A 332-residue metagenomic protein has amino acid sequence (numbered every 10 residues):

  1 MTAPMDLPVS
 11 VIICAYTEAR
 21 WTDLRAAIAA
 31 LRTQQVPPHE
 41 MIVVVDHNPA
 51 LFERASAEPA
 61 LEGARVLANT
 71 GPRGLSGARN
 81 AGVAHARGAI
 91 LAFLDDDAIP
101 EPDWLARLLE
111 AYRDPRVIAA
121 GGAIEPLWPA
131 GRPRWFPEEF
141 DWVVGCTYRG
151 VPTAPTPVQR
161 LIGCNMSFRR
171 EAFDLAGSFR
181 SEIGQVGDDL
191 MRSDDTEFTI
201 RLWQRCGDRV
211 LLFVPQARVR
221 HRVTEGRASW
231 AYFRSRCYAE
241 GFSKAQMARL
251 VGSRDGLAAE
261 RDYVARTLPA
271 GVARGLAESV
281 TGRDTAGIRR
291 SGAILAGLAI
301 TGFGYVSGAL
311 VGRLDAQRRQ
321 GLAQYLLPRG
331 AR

Functional and structural regions predicted by a protein language model:
M1-A30: N-proximal low-complexity "stem/linker" segments adjacent to membrane-targeting elements
I28-P38: Short, acidic, metal-binding catalytic loop of nucleotide-sugar glycosyltransferases
N69-A86: Glycine-rich, basic loop-to-helix element that forms the pyrophosphate-binding segment of sugar-nucleotide handling
L91: Short aromatic/hydrophobic "clamp" motif used to bind/position activated sugar donors
D103-F136: Conserved donor NDP-sugar-binding/catalytic core segment of glycosyltransferases
G122, E139-V158: Short, flexible, basic/aromatic active-site loop/helix in glycosyltransferases
N165-F168, A172-A176, I183-A217: A short, conserved alpha-helix in the catalytic core of glycosyltransferases
R209-G297, T301: Active-site-adjacent helix/loop segment of glycosyltransferases that harbors family-specific signature motifs
